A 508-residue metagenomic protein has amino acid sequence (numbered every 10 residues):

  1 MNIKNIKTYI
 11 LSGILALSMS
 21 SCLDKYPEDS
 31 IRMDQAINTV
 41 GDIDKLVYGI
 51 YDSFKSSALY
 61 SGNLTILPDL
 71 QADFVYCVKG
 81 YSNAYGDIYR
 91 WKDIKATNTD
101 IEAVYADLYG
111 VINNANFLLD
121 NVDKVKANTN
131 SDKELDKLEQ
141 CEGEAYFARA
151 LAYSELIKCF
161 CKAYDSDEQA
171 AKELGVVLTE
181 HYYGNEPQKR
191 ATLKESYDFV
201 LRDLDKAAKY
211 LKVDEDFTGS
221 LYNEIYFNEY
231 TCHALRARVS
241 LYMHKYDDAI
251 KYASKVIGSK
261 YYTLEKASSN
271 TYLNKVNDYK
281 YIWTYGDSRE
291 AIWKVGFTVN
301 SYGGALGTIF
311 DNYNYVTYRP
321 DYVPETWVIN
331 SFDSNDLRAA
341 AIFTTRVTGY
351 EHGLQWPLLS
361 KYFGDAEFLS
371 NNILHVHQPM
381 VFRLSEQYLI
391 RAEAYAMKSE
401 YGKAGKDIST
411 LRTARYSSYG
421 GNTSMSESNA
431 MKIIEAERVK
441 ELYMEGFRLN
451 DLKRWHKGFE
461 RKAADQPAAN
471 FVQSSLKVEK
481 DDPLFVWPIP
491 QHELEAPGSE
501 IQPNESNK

Functional and structural regions predicted by a protein language model:
S21-A72, A253, F332, Y419-G420 (+1 more regions): Membrane-proximal, proline-rich intrinsically disordered regions
M33, I37, S61-V78, D132 (+3 more regions): Short, surface-exposed recognition loops and adjoining beta-strand edges that mediate ligand/DNA contacts, enriched
A84-F160, A191, K209-L211, L374-P379 (+2 more regions): Conserved, well-structured interaction surfaces
Y226, H244, I250-L384, M431 (+8 more regions): Hydrophobic-face positions in mid-chain alpha helices that act as interaction patches
